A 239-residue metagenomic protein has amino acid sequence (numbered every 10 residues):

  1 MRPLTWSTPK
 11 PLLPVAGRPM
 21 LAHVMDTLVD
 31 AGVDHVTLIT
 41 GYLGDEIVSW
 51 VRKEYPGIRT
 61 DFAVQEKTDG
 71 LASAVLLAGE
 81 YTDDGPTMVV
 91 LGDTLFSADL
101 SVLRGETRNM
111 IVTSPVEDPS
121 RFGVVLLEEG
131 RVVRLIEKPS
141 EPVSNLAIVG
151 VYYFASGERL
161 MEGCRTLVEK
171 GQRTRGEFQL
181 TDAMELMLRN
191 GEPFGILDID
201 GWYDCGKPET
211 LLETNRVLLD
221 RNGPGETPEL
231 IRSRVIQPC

Functional and structural regions predicted by a protein language model:
M1-P3: Short N-terminal binding/cap micro-motifs at the start of the first secondary-structure element
W6, L13-P14, R18-L91, L100: Conserved N-terminal catalytic core of the sugar/cofactor nucleotidyltransferase
L12, V125-L127, I196: A structural signal for short hydrophobic beta-strand segments in well-ordered beta-sheet cores
L38, V89, I111-V112, I196: Structural beta-sheet core signal
L91-G92, I199: A secondary-structure boundary/capping signal
L95-G171: Conserved core of the sugar-phosphate nucleotidyltransferase
E158-R159, R165-C239: Left-handed beta-helix
